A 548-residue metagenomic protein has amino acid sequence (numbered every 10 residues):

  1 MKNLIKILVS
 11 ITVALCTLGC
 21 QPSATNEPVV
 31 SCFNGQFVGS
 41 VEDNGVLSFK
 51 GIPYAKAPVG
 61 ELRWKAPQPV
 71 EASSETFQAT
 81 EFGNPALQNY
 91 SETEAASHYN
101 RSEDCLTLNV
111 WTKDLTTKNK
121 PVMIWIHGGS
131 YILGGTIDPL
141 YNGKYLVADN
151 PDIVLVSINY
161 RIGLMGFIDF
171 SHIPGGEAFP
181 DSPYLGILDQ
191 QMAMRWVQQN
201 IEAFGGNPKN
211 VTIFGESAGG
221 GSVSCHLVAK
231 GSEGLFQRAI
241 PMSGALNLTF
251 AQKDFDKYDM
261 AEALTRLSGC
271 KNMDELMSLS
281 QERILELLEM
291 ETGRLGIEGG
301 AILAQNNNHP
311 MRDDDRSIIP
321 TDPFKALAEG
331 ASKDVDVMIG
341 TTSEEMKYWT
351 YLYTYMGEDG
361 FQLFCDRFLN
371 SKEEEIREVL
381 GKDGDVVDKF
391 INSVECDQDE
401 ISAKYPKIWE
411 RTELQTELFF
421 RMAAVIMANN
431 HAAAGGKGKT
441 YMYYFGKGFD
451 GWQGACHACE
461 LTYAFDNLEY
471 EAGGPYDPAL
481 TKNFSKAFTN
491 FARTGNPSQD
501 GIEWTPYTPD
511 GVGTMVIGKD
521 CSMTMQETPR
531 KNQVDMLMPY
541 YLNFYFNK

Functional and structural regions predicted by a protein language model:
K2-S10: Sec-dependent signal peptide recognition, specifically the positively charged N-region followed immediately by
G19-Y184, P208, S343, Y470 (+5 more regions): Non-catalytic accessory segments of hydrolases
E94-A96, M192, Q199, E233 (+2 more regions): Substrate-access "cap/lid" subdomains that shape and gate the entrance to catalytic or ligand-binding pockets
G128, G186-D189, S217-G220: Active-site loop->helix "elbow" adjoining a glycine-rich segment at hydrolase catalytic centers
F179-E202, D259: Alpha/beta-hydrolase active-site loop
F204-E216: Alpha/beta-hydrolase fold nucleophile elbow
G220-S232: Short glycine-enriched nucleophile-adjacent loop and the immediately C-terminal alpha-helix near the catalytic center
S402, T412-Q415, F419-K548: Mobile gating loops/cap/lid regions near enzyme active sites that modulate substrate access
